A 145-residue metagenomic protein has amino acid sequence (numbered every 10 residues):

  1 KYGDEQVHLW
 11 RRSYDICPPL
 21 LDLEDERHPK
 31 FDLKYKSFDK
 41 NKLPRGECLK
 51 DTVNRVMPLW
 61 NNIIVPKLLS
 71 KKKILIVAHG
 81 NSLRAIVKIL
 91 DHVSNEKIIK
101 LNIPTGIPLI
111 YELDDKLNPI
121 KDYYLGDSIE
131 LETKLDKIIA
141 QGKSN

Functional and structural regions predicted by a protein language model:
K1-Y2, L20, E24, R45 (+3 more regions): Acidic, low-complexity terminal tails and accessory targeting/binding regions of phosphate-metabolizing enzymes
Q6-D51: Short glycine/proline- and acidic residue-enriched helix-loop micro-motifs that form flexible lids or anion-recognition
R11-Y14, V56, N102: A general structural motif at alpha-helix termini
D51-L59: A non-catalytic, amphipathic alpha-helix used as a structural packing/dimerization or gating element in enzyme scaffolds
N54, I76-A78: Short beta-strand scaffold positions
